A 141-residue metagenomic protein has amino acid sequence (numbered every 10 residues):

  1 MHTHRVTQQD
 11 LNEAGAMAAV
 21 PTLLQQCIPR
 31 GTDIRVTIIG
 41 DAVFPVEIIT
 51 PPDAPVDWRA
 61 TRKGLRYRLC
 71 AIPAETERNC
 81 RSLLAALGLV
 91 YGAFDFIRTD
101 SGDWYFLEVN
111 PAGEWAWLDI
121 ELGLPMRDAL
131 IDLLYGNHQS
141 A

Functional and structural regions predicted by a protein language model:
M1-I72: Phosphate-binding site of ATP-dependent enzymes
T22, R78, D128-A129: Catalytic cores of transferase enzymes with a strong primary signal for eukaryotic protein kinases
L23, F44, G92, Y105-L107: Protein kinase-like catalytic core scaffold
I28-G31, T76, L89-Y91: Short solvent-exposed loop/turn micro-motifs enriched in small/polar/acidic residues
A71-A74, A85-L89, R98-A141: C-terminal active-site "lid" helix and adjoining low-complexity regulatory extension at the edge of ATP-using catalytic
C80-L84: A conserved acidic, glycine/proline-rich C-terminal tail/linker
F94-F96: Hydrophobic residue at the +6 position relative to the catalytic HRD Asp in the kinase catalytic loop
